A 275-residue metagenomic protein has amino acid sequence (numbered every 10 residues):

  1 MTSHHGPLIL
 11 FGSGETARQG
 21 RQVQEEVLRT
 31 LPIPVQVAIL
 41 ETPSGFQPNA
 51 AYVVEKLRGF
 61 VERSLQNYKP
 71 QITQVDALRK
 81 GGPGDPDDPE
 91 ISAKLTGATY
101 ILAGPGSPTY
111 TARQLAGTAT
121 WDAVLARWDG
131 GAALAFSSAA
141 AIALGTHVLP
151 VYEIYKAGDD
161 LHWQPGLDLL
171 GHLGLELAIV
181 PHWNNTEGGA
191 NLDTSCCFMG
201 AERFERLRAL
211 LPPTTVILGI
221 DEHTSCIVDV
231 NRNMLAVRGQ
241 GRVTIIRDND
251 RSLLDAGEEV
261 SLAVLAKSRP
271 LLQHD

Functional and structural regions predicted by a protein language model:
M1-V35, I39-A51, E55, G59 (+3 more regions): C-terminal and late-domain segments of enzyme folds
L10, Q74, L102-A103, L134-S137 (+1 more regions): General beta-strand structural signal in soluble alpha/beta enzymes
R18, T111, G145: Glycine/Thr-rich phosphate-binding loops of Rossmann-like dinucleotide-binding domains
A38, S44-A103, Y110: Portal/gating segments that form or line small-molecule/metal binding sites
K94, G117-G131: Catalytic-core regions built around general acid/base machinery
L102-P105, W128-V148: Catalytic nucleophile loop
P108-G117, G189-A190: Glycine/threonine-rich flexible loop motifs
